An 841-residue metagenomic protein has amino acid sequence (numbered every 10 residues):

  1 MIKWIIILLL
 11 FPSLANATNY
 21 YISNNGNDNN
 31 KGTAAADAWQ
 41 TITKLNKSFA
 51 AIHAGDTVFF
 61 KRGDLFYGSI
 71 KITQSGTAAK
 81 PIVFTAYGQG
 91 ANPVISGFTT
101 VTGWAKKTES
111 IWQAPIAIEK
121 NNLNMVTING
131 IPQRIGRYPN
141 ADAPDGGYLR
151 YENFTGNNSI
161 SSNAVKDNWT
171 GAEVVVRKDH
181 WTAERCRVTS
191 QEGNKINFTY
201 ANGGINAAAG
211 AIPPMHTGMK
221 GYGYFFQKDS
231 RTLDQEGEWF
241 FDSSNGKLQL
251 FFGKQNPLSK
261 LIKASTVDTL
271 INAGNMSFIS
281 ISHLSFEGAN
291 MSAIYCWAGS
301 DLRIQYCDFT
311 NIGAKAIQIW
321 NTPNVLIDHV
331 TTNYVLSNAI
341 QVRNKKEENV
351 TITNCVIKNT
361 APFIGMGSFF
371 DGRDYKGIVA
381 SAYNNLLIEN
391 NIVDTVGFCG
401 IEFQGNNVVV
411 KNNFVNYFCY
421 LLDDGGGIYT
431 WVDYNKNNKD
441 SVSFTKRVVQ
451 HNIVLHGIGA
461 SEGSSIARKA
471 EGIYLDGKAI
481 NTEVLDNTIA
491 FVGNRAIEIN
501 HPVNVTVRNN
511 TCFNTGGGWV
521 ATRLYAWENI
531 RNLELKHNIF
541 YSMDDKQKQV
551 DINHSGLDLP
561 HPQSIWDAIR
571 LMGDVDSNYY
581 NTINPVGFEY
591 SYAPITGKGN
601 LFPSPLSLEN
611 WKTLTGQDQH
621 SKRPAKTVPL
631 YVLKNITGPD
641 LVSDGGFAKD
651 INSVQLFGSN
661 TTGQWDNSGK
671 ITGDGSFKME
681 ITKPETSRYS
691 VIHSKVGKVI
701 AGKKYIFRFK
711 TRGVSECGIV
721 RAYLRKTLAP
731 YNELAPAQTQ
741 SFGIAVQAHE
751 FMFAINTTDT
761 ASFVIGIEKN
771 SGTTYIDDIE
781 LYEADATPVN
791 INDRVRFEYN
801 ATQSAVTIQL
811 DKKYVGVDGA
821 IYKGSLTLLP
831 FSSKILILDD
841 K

Functional and structural regions predicted by a protein language model:
N19-W297, R303, A316-Q318, L601-T637: Extracellular polysaccharide-degrading/modifying enzymes targeting complex plant/algal/animal polysaccharides
Y67-V83, G90, N481-K634: Predominantly extracellular beta-rich ligand-binding scaffolds that present long acidic/polar faces for carbohydrate
E109-Q113, S265-L270, N290-S292, G313-K315 (+8 more regions): Extracellular beta-strand/beta-solenoid scaffold signature
S277-G288, S300-G313, P323-S337, K346-G367 (+11 more regions): Right-handed parallel beta-helix
K626-T661: Extracellular carbohydrate-recognition regions
S643-A648, F677, I692-E716, H749-T757 (+1 more regions): Extra-cytoplasmic beta-strand recognition segments
T661-S687: Short carbohydrate-recognition loop motifs
A729-D759: Extracellular carbohydrate recognition and processing domains and analogous Trp-centered ligand-binding platforms
